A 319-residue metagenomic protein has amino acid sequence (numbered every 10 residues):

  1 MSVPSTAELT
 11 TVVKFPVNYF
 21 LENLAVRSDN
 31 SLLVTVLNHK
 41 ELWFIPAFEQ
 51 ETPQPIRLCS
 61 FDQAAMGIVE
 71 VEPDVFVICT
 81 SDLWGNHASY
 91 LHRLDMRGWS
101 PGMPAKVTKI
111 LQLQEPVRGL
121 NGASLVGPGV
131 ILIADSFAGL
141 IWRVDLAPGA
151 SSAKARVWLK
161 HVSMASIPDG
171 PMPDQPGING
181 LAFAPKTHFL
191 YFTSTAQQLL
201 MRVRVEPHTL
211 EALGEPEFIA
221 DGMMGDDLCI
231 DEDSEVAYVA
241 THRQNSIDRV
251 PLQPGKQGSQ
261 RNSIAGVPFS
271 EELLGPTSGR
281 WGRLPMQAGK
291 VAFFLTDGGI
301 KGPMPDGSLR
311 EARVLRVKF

Functional and structural regions predicted by a protein language model:
M1-Y19: A short helix->beta-strand "capping" segment at the edge of beta-propeller domains
T6-V12, G85-V130, A134, A138-L140: Asp-box/WD-like beta-propeller blade repeats and closely related beta-sheet repeat scaffolds
T10-V13, T52-S60, G102-Q112, S152-S163 (+2 more regions): Beta-propeller fold detector
K14-D29, S60-G85, Q112-V130, V162-F189 (+4 more regions): Beta-rich, blade/repeat-based domains predominating in secreted/periplasmic proteins but also intracellular
L33-T35, V77-C79, I133-A134, F192 (+2 more regions): Residue position within the beta-strands of beta-propeller blades
L37, T80-L83, P128, S136-A138 (+7 more regions): Short loop/turn segments immediately following the C-termini of beta-strands
I45-E49, L94-G102, V144-S152, R202-E211 (+2 more regions): Short loop/turn segments immediately following beta-strands, especially the blade-tip and inter-blade linker loops
R280-F319: Blade-level signature of beta-propeller repeat domains, shared across WD40, Kelch, NHL, RCC1 and BNR/Asp-box propellers
